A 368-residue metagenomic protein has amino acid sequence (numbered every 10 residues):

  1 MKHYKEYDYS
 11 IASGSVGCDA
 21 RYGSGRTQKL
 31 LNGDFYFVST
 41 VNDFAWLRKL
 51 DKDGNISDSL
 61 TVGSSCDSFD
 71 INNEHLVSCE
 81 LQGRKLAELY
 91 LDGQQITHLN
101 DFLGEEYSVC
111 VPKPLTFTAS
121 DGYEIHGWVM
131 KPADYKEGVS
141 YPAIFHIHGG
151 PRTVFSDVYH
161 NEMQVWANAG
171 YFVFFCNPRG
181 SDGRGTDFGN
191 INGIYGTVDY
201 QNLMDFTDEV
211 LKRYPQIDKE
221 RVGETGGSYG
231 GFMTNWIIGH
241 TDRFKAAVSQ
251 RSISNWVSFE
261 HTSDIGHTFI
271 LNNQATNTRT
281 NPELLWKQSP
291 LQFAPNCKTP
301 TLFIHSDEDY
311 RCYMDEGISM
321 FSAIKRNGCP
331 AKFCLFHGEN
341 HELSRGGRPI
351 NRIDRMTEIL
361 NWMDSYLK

Functional and structural regions predicted by a protein language model:
M1-R26, L30, T40, K49-D67 (+2 more regions): Multi-bladed beta-propeller domains
R26-N42, L50-D51, V77-G83, A119: Beta-strand C-termini and the immediately following turn/loop, strongest in propeller blades
D43, N55-I56, S65, K85 (+1 more regions): Short acidic/polar mixed-charge low-complexity motifs
D43-R48, R84-D92: Structural motif
L47, G127, V173, A247 (+1 more regions): Hydrophobic/aromatic anchor residues within beta-strands of the central parallel beta-sheet of Rossmann-like
K49, L91-D92, V129, V165 (+1 more regions): Conserved blade-register residue in beta-propeller folds
L99-E220, G227, F259-T268: Cap/lid segment of the alpha/beta-hydrolase catalytic domain
P178-K368: Active-site-proximal cap/loop segments of hydrolase catalytic domains
